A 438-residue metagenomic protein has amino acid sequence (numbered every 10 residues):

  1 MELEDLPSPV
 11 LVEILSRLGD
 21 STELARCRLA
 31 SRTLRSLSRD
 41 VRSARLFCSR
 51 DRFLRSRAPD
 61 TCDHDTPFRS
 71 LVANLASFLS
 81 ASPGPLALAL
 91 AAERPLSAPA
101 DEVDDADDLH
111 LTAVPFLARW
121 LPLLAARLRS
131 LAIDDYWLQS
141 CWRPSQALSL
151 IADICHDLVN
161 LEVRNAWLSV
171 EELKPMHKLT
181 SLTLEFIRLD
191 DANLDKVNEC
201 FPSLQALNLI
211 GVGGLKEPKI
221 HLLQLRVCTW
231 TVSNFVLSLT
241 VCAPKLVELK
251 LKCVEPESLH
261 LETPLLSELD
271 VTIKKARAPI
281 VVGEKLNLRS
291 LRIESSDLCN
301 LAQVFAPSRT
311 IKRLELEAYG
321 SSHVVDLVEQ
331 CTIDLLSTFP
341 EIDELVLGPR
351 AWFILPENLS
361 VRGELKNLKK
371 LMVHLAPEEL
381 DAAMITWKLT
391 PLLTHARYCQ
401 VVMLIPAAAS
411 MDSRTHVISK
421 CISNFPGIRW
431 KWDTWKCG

Functional and structural regions predicted by a protein language model:
M1-L6, E13, C437-G438: CRL adaptor-proximal regions
D5, E13, T22-G213, K219-H221: Leucine-rich repeat
D20-A25, S169-V170, N193-L194, G214-K216 (+4 more regions): Alpha-solenoid ARM/HEAT helical repeat scaffolds used for protein-protein interactions
A44, L86-L90, L131-D134, V159-V163 (+11 more regions): Conserved hydrophobic beta-strand positions in leucine-rich repeat
R52-A73, R94-L117, W137-A147, E162 (+8 more regions): Leucine-rich repeat
P122, L148-C155, L173-L179, D195-P202 (+9 more regions): A structural signal for leucine-rich repeat
L393-S410, T415-G438: C-terminal functional modules
